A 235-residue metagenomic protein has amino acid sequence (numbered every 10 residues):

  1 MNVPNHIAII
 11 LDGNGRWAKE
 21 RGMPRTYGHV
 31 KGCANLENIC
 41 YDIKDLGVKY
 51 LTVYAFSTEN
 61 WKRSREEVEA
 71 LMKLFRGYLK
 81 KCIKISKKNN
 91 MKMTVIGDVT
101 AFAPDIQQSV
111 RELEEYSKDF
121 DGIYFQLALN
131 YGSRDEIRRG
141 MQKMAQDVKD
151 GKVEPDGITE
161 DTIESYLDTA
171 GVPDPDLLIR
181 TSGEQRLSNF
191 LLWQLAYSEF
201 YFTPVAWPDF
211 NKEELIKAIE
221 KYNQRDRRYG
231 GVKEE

Functional and structural regions predicted by a protein language model:
M1-E235: Flexible, compositionally biased loop and terminal segments
